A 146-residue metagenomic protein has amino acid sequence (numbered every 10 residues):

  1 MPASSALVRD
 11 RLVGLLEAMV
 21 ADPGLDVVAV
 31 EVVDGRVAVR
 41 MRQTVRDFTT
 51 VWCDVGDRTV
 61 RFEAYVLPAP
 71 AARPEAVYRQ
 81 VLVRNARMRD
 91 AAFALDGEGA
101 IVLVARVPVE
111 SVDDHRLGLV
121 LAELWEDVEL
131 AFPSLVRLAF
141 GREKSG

Functional and structural regions predicted by a protein language model:
M1-F48, D96: Charge-rich, low-complexity N-terminal segments
S5-V13, A71-E75, L117: Generic alpha-helical secondary structure
G35-L67: Hydrophobic-cavity lipid-handling domains and compact docking modules
R61-V102: Short, internal acidic amphipathic alpha-helical interface segments that mediate docking to partner proteins
V66-P70, V107-D113: A generic structural motif
R116-F132: Long, well-ordered alpha-helical scaffolding segments within enzyme catalytic domains, especially pronounced
V136-G146: Short, highly charged C-terminal tails/helix-capping segments
